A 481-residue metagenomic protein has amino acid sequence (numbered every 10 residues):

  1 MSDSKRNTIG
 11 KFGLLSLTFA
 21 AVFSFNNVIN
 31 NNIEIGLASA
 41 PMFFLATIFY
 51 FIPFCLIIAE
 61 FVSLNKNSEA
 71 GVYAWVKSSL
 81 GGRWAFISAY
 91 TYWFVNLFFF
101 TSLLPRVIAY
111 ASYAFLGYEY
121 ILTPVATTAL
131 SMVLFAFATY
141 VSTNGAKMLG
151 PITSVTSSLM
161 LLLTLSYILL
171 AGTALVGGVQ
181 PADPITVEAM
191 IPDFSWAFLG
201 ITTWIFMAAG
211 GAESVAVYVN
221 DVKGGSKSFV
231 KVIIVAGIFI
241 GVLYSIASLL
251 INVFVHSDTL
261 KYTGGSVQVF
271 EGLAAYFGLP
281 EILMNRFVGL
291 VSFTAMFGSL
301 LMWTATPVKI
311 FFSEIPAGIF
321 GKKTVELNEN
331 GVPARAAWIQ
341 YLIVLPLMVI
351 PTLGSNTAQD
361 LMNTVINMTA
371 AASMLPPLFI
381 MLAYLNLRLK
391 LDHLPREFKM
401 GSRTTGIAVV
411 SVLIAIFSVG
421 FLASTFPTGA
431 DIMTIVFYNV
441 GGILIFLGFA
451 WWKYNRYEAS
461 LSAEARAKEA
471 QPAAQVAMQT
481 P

Functional and structural regions predicted by a protein language model:
M1-P41, L45, F51-A59, N67 (+2 more regions): Membrane-interface "cap" regions at the ends of multi-pass membrane proteins
K5, L327-N330, M374-T425: C-terminal membrane-solvent junction of multi-pass transporters and transport-like membrane proteins
N7, P41, L122-A126, P151-G289: Helix-loop-helix junctions that connect adjacent transmembrane segments in multi-pass membrane transporters
N31-M42, F115-P124, K147-T156, L347-F379 (+2 more regions): Transmembrane helix-loop boundary segments of multi-pass membrane transporters
L56-E60, S68-F135, Y140, M296-I310 (+3 more regions): Hydrophobic transmembrane alpha-helices that form the core helical bundles of multi-pass secondary transporters
A74-W75, G81, V235-L301, F320-T369: TM-loop-TM module centered on a large, flexible mid-protein loop between adjacent transmembrane helices in multi-pass
K77, L104-T127, L163, D221-G225 (+2 more regions): Helix-loop-helix connectors at the membrane interface of multi-pass transporters/channels
A111, T128-Q180, G210, I233-I238 (+3 more regions): Membrane-interface loop-to-helix entry segments
